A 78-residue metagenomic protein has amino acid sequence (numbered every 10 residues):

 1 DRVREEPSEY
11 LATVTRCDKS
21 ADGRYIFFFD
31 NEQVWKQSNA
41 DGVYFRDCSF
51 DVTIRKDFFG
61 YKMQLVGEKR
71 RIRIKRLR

Functional and structural regions predicted by a protein language model:
D1-R2, P7, I26-F29: Amphipathic, non-transmembrane alpha-helical stretches in extra-cytosolic proteins
R4-A21: Structural detector for short beta-strands of small beta-barrel domains
A12-T15, V52, I72: Small-residue-enriched segments and motifs
R16-C17, F29-S38: Short, structured beta-strand/loop micro-motifs enriched in basic residues and often containing a Trp
A21-F27, Y61: Short aromatic-glycine-enriched beta-strand elements
A40-K56: Short nucleic-acid-contacting surface segments enriched for D/E, G, S/T with interspersed K/R
F59-V66: Short, Lys/Arg- and Gly-enriched loop/turn segments at beta-strand edges
G67-R78: Short peripheral tails and domain-boundary helices/loops at the edges of structured domains
